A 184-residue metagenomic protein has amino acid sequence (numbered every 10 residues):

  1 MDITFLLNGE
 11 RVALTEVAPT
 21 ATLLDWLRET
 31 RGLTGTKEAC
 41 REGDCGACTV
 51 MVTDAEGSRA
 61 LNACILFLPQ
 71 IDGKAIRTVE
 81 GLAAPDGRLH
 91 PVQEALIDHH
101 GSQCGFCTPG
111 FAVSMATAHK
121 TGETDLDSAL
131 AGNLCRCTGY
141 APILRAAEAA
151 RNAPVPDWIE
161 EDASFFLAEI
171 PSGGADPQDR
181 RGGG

Functional and structural regions predicted by a protein language model:
M1-G184: Signature of N-terminal electron-transfer/Fe-S-associated modules in redox systems
